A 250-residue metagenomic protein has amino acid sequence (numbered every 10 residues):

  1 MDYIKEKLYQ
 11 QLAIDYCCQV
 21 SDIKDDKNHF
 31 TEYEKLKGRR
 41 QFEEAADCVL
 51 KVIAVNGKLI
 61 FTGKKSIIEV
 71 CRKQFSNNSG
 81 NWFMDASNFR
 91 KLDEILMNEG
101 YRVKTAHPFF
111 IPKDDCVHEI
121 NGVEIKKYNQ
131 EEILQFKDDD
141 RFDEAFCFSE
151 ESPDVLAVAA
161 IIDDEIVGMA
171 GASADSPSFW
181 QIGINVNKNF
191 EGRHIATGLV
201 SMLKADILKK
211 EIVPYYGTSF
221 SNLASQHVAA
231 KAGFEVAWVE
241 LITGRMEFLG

Functional and structural regions predicted by a protein language model:
M1-I4: Polar/acidic, low-complexity leader/linker segments enriched in S/T/G and N/D
E6-E131: Acyl-donor-binding surface of acyltransferase catalytic domains
L59-T62, S178, I207-S219: Conserved GNAT acetyl-CoA-binding A-motif
F61, I182, G192-D206, H227-K231: Conserved acetyl-CoA-binding loop-helix of GNAT-fold acetyltransferases
V103-I111, E235-G250: Conserved catalytic-core motifs of GNAT/GCN5-like acyltransferases
K137-V155: Active-site rim helix/loop that mediates acceptor-substrate recognition in acyltransferases
S149-V155, I161-F179, I184-N187: A conserved beta-strand-loop-helix scaffold within acyl/acetyltransferase catalytic domains
Y216-H227, E235, T243-E247: Conserved beta-strand-loop-alpha-helix junction that forms the acyl-donor binding cleft
